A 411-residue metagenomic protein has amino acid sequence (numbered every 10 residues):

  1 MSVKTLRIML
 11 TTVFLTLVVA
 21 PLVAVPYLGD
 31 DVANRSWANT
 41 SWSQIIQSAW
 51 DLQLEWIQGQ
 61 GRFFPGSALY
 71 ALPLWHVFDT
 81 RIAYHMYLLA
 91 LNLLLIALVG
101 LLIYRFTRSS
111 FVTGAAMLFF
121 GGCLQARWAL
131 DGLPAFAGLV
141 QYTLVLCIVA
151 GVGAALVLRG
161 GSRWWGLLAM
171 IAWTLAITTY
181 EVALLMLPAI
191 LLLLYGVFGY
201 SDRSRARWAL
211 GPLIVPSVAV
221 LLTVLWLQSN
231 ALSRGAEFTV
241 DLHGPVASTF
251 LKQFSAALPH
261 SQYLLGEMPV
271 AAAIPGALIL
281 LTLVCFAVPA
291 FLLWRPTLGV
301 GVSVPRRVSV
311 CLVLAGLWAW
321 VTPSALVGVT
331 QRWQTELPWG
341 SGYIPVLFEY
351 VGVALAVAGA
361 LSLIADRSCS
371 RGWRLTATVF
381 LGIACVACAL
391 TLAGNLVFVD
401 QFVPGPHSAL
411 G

Functional and structural regions predicted by a protein language model:
L28-F78, I214, V220-P296, G328-T335 (+2 more regions): Membrane-lumen/periplasm interface segments of multi-pass, membrane-embedded glycan/lipid transferases
M86-S109, G151, V288: Transmembrane-helix motifs of polytopic, lipid-linked glycan transferases
I103, T376-G411: Membrane-embedded, lumen/periplasm-facing catalytic core of multi-pass transferases that use lipid-linked donors
I103-W128, C147: Transmembrane-helix signature of polytopic, membrane-embedded enzymes that assemble or transfer cell-envelope glycans
V140-Y142, Q334-L363: Hydrophobic/aromatic-rich transmembrane helices and adjacent perimembrane loops
L144-W165: Membrane-interface transmembrane helices that cradle and orient dolichyl/undecaprenyl
W164-E181, M186: Membrane-interface alpha helices of multi-pass inner-membrane proteins
L185-V218: Perimembrane helix-loop-helix junctions
